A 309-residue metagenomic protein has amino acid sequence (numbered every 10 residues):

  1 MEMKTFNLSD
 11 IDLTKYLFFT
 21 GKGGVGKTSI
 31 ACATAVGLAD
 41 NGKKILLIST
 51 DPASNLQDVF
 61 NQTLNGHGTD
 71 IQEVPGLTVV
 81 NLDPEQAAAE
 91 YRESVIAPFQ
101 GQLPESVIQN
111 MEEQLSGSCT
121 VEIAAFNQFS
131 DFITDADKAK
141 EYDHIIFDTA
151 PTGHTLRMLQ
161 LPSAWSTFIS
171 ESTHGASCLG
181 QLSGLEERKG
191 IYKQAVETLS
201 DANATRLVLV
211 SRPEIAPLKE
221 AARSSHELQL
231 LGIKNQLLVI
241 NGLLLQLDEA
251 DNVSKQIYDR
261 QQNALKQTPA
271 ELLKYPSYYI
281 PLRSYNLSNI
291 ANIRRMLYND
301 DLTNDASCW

Functional and structural regions predicted by a protein language model:
E2-I11, T63, V196, S200-W309: C-terminal lobe/tail of nucleotide-utilizing enzymes
M3-L17, V25, I30-I45, T50-L159 (+2 more regions): Nucleotide-state-sensitive switch-loop elements of NTP-binding domains
K22: P-loop (Walker A) phosphate-binding loop of NTP-binding proteins
